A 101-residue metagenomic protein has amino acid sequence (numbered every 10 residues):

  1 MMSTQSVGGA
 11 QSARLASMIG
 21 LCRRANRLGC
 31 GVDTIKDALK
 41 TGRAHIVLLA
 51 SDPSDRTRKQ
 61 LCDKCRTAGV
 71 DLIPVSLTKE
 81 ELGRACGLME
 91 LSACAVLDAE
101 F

Functional and structural regions predicted by a protein language model:
M2-S6: Long, charged, low-complexity intrinsically disordered regions
G8-L49: N-terminal first-folded block
A10, R14, D55-R56, Q60 (+2 more regions): Charged, alpha-helix-enriched surfaces in structured cytosolic catalytic cores of large nucleotide-utilizing machines
T34-I35, P53-S54, F101: Alpha-helix capping/helix-boundary segments
K36-D37, L61-C62, L82-C86: Short, flexible, solvent-exposed loop/turn segments with mixed acidic/basic and small polar residues
K40-K64, G69-V70: N-terminal positively charged helical leader segments and presequences
V70-F101: Short basic, glycine-rich beta-strand/loop surfaces that mediate nucleic-acid
